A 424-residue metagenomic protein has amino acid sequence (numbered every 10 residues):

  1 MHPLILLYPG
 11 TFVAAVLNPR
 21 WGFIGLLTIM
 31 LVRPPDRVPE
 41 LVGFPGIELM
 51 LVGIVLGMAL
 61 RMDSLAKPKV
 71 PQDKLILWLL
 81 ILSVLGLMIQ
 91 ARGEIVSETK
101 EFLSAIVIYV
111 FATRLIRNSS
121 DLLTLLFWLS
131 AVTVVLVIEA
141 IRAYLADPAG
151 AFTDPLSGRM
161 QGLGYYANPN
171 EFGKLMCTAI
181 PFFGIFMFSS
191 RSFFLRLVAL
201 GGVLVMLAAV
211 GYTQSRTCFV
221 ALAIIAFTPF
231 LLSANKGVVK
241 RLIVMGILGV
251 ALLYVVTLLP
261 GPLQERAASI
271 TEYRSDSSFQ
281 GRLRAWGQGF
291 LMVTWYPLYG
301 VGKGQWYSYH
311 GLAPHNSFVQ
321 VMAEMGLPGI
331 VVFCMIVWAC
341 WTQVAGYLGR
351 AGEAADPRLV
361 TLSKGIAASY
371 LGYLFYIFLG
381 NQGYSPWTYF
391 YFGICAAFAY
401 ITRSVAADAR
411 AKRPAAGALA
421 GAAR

Functional and structural regions predicted by a protein language model:
M1-H2, V42-L49, S97-E101, G164-C177 (+4 more regions): Membrane-interface micro-motifs in multi-pass membrane enzymes
M1-L85, G93, S97, R117-F127 (+6 more regions): Transmembrane signal-anchor hairpin modules in multi-pass inner-membrane enzymes, especially those that act on
L6-A15, L80-M88, K100, V107 (+7 more regions): Alpha-helical transmembrane segments of multi-pass inner-membrane proteins
T28-P39, M322-M325, R358-R403: Membrane helix-loop boundary segments at the extracytoplasmic
V38-L41, I89-S97, G211-T213, F378-G383: Membrane-interface helix caps and helix-loop-helix hairpins in membrane proteins
M50-M58, I106-V110, K174-I185, F392-F398: Hydrophobic cores of alpha-helical transmembrane segments in multi-pass inner/ER membrane proteins, independent
R142-A143, G261-T271: Aromatic-rich transmembrane-lumenal/periplasmic boundary elements in polytopic membrane proteins
G150-T153, M160-Y165, A268-P328, V344-A354: Long extracytoplasmic/lumenal interhelical loops at the membrane interface of multi-pass membrane proteins
